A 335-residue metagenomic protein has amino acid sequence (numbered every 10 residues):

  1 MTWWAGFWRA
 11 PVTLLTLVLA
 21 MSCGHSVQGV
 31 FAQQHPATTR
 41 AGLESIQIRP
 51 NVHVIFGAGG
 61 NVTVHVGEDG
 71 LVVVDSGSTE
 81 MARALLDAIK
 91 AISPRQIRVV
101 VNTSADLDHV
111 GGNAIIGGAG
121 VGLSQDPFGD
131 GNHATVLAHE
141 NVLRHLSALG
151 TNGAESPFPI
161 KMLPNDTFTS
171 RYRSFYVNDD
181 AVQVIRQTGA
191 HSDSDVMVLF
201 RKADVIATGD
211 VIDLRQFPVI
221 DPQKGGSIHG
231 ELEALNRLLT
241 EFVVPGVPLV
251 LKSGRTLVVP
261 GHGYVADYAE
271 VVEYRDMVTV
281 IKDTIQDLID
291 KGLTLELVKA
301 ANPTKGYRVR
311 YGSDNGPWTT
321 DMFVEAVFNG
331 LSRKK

Functional and structural regions predicted by a protein language model:
M1-W8: N-terminal secretory signal peptides that target proteins for export/translocation
P11-S26: Bacterial N-terminal signal peptides
V18, G29-Q34, Q125, G246-L257 (+1 more regions): Accessory terminal helices/loops
L43-A91, V196-G209: Conserved beta-strand hairpin/beta-sheet module of binuclear metal-dependent hydrolase folds, prominently
S45, E68-V72, E80-A134: Active-site metal-binding motif and surrounding structural segment of the metallo-beta-lactamase
Q47, D130-H133, L137-Q187, S192-D193 (+4 more regions): Metallo-beta-lactamase
N51, H65, D75, I89 (+10 more regions): Divalent metal-coordination and catalytic microenvironments
G70-L71, S76-E80, S174, A181 (+1 more regions): Metallo-beta-lactamase
